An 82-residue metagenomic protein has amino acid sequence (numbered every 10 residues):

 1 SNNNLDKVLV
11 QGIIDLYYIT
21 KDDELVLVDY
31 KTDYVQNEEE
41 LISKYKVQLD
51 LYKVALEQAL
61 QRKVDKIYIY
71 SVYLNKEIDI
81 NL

Functional and structural regions predicted by a protein language model:
S1-L82: Structural signature of nuclease core domains in nucleic-acid processing machines
